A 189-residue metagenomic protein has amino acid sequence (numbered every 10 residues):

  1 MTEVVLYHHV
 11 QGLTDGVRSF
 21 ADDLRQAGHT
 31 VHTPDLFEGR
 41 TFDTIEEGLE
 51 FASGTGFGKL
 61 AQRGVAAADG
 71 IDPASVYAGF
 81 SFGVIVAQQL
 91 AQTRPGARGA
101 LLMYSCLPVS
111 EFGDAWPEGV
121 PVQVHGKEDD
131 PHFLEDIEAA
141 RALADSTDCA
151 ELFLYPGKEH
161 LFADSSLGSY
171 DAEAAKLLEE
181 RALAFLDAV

Functional and structural regions predicted by a protein language model:
M1-D72, F162-A163: Serine-hydrolase catalytic machinery in alpha/beta-hydrolase-like enzymes
R25, D129-E151, S169: Active-site-adjacent alpha-helix of alpha/beta-hydrolase-fold enzymes
Y77-G79, M103: Short beta-strand immediately N-terminal to the catalytic nucleophile in serine-hydrolase-like folds
G79-G83, A87: Gly/Ala-rich beta-loop-alpha elbow adjacent to hydrolase catalytic centers
G96-C106: A conserved short beta-strand
W116-V122, T147-C149: Short, proline-enriched alpha-helix->beta-strand connector loops that line the catalytic pocket of alpha/beta-hydrolase
Q123-G126, Y155: Short beta-strand/loop motif that positions the catalytic acidic residue of the alpha/beta-hydrolase fold
A150-V189: C-terminal catalytic histidine-bearing segment of alpha/beta-hydrolase fold enzymes
